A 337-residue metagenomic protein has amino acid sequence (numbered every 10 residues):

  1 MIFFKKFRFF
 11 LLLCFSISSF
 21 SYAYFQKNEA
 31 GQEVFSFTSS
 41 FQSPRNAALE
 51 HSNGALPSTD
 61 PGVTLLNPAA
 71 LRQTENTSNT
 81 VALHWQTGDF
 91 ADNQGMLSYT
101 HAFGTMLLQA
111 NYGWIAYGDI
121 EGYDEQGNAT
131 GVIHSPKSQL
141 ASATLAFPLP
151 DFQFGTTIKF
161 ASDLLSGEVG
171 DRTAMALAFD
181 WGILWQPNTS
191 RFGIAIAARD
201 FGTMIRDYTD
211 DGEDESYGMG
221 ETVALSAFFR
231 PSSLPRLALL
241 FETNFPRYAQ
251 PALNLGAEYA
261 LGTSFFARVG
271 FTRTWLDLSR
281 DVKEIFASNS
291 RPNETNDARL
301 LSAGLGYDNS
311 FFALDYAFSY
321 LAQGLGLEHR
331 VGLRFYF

Functional and structural regions predicted by a protein language model:
M1-I2, S16: Generic short N-terminal amphipathic or hydrophobic helices
I2-F10: Bacterial N-terminal signal peptides that target proteins for export
F10-S19: Bacterial N-terminal signal peptides
Y24-F337: Subset of outer-membrane beta-barrel
